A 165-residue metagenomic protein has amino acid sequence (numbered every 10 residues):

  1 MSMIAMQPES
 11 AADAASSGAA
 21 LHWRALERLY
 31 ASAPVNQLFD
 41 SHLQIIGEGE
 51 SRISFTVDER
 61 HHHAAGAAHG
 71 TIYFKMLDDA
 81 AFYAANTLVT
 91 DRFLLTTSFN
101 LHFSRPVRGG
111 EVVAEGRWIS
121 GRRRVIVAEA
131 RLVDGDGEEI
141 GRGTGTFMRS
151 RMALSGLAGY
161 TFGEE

Functional and structural regions predicted by a protein language model:
M1-E165: Terminal targeting signals and extreme-terminal segments of soluble enzymes
